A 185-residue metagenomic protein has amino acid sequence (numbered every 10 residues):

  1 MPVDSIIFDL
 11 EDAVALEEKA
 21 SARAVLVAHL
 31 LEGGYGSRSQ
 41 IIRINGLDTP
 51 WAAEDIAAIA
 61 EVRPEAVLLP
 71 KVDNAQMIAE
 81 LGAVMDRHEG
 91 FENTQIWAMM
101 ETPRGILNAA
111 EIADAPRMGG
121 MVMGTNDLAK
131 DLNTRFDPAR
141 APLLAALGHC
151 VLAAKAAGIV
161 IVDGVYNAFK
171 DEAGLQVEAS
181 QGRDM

Functional and structural regions predicted by a protein language model:
M1-M185: Expand to "…catalyze enediolate/carbanion chemistry for C-C bond making/breaking, isomerization, decarboxylation
